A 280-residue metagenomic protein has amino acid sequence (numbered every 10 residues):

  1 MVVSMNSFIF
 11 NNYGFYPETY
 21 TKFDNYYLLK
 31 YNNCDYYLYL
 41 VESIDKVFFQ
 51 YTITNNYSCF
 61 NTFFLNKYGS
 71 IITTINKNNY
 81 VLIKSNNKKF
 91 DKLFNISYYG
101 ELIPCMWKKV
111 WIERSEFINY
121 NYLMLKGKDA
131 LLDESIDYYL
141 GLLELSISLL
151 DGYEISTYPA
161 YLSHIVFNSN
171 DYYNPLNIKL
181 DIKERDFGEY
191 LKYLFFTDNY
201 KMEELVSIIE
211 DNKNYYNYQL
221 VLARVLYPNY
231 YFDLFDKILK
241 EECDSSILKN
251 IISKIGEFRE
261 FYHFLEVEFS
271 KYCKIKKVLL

Functional and structural regions predicted by a protein language model:
V2-N33, F64-Y68: ATP-binding glycine-rich phosphate-binding loop
T19, C105-S163, Y200-S207, S253 (+1 more regions): ATP-dependent phospho-/nucleotidyl transfer catalytic cores
F23-D35, K109-E113, S169-P175: Short N-terminal helix-initiation segments at or just after the protein's N-terminus
K30-P104: ATP-binding pocket architecture of kinase catalytic cores
F63, I147-L191: Active-site acidic catalytic loop and adjacent metal/ATP-binding pocket of ATP-dependent phosphoryl transfer enzymes
D171-Y218: Active-site Asp-x-Gly
K213-E242: C-terminal hydrophobic structural anchor segments that stabilize assembly/packing rather than catalytic chemistry
Y231-L280: ATP/Mg2+ or Mg2+-diphosphate-binding catalytic cores that bind nucleotide phosphates or diphosphates via glycine-rich
